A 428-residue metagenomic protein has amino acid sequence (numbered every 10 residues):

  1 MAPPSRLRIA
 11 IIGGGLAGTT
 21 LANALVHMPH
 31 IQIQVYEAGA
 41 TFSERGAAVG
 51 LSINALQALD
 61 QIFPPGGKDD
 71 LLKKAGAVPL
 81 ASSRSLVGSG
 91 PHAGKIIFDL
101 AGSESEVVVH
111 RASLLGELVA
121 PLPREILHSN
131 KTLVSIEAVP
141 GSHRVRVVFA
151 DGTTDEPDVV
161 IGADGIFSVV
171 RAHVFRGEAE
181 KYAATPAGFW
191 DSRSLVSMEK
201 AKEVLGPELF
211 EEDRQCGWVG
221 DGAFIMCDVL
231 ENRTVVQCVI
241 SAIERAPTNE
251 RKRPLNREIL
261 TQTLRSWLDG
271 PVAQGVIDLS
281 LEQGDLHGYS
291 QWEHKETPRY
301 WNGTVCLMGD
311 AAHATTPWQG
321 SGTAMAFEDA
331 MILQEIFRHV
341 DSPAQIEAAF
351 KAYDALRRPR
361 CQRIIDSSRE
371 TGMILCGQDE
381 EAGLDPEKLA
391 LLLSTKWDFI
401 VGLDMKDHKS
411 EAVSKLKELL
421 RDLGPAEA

Functional and structural regions predicted by a protein language model:
A2-I9, A38, F42-L56, Q61-I62 (+5 more regions): Conserved N-terminal glycine/acidic-rich loop preference
P3-I12, A77, S83-G94, Q319 (+1 more regions): C-terminal helical "tail/cap" subdomain of flavin- and related membrane-associated enzymes
I11-M28, G39, I161-G162, F167 (+4 more regions): Conserved mid-domain beta->alpha element of the FAD-binding
L21, R45, A138-V139, V170-H173 (+1 more regions): Short glycine-/acidic-enriched loop or helix-start segments at secondary-structure transitions that form or flank
Q32-E37: Short beta-strand "acidic-cap" motif of Rossmann-like dinucleotide-binding folds
R45-P121: Active-site-adjacent segment of FAD-dependent monooxygenases/related oxidoreductases
G46-A48, N249-R253, Q319-G322: Short, solvent-exposed loop/turn segments at secondary-structure boundaries
E104-S105, V109, L115-G284: Conserved FAD-binding catalytic core of PHBH/FMO-like flavoproteins
